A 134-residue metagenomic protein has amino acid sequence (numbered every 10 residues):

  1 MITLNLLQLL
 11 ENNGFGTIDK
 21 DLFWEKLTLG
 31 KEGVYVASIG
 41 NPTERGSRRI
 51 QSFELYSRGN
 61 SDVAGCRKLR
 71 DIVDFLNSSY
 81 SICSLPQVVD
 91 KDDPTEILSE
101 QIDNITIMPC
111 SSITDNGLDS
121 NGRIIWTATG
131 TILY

Functional and structural regions predicted by a protein language model:
M1-I2, A64-K68: Short amphipathic alpha-helical segments
M1-L9, T43-R48, E96-Y134: Short, charged interaction patches at domain edges and termini
M1-R45, S79-Q101: Small/polar-rich, solvent-exposed N-terminal microdomains that initiate assembly or binding
L6-L10, K68-D74: Short amphipathic alpha-helices in soluble, non-transmembrane regions that often serve as interface/regulatory elements
G16-G65, T106-N116: Short, solvent-exposed beta-alpha or beta-beta edge segments that form flexible loop/patches at the rim of ligand
N60-V63, S79-I82, Y134: Glycine-rich loops and low-complexity Gly/Arg-rich segments that provide flexible linkers or classic glycine-based
D74-N77, I113: Surface-exposed, low-hydrophobicity beta-strand/loop segments enriched in small/polar/acidic residues
